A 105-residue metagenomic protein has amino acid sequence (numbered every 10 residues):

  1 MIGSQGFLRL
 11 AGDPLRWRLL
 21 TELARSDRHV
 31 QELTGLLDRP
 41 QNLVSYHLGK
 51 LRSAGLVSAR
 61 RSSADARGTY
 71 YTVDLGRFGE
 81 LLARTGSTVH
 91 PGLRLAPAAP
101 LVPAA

Functional and structural regions predicted by a protein language model:
M1-G3, T21, L75-A105: Amphipathic alpha-helical dimerization/coiled-coil segments that flank or bridge DNA-binding/regulatory modules
I2-N42, R67-F78: N-terminal helix-turn-helix DNA-binding core of bacterial DNA-binding proteins
D27-R28, R52, G86: Residue-level detector of secondary-structure transition/capping positions
G35, R52-S53: Alpha-helical residues within the helix-turn-helix
H47: Residues within the DNA-recognition helix of helix-turn-helix
S53-T69: Beta-hairpin "wing" of winged helix-turn-helix
